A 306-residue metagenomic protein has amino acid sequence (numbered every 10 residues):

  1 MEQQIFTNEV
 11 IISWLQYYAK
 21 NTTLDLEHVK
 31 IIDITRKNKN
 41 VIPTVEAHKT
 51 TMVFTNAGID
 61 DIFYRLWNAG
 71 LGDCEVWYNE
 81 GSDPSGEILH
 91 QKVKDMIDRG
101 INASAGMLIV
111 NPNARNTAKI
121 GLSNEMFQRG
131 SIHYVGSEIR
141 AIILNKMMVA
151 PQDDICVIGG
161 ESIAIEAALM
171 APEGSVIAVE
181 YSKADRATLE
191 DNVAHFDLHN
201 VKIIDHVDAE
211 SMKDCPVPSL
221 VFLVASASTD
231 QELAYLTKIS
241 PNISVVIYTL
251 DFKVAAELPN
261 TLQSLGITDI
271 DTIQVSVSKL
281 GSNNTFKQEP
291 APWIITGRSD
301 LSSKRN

Functional and structural regions predicted by a protein language model:
M1-A47, G266-K287, W293: Class I SAM-dependent methyltransferase SAM-binding "motif I" and its flanking Rossmann-like core
A47-G130: A contiguous loop/helix-start segment that scaffolds small-molecule binding in enzyme catalytic cores
A105-N113, S282-N306: Core SAM-dependent methyltransferase catalytic element
Q152-E161: Conserved class I S-adenosyl-L-methionine
E161-E173: Conserved SAM-binding loop of SAM-dependent methyltransferases across substrates and taxa, primarily the Class I
S175-E180: Conserved SAM-binding motif I beta-strand of class I
Y181-L220: S-adenosyl-L-methionine
L233-W293: C-terminal substrate-binding/active-site "lid" region of AdoMet-derived donor-dependent transferases
